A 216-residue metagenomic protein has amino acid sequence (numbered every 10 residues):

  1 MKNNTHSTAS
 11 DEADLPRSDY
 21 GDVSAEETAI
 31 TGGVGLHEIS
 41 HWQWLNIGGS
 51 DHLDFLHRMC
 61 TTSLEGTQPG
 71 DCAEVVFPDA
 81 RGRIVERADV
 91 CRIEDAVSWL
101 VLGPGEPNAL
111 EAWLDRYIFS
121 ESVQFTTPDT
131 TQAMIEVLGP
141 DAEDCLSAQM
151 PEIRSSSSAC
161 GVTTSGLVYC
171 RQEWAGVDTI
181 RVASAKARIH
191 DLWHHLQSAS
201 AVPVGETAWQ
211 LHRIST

Functional and structural regions predicted by a protein language model:
M1-T216: Basic, glycine/lysine-rich polyanion-binding surfaces/domains
